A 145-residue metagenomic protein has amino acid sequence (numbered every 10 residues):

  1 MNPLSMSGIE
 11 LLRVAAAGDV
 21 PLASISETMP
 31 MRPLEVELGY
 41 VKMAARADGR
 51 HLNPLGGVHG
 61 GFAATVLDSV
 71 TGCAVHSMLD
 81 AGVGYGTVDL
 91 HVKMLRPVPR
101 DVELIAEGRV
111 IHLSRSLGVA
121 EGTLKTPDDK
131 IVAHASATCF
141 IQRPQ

Functional and structural regions predicted by a protein language model:
M1-Q145: Terminal targeting signals and extreme-terminal segments of soluble enzymes
